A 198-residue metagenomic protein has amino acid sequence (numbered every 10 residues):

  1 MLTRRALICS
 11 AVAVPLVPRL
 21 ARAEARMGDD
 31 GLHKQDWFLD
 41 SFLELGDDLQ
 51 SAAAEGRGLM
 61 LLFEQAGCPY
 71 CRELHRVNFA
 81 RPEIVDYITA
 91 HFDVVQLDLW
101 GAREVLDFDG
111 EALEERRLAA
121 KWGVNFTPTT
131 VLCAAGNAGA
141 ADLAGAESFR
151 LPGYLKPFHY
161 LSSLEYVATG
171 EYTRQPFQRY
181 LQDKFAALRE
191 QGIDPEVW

Functional and structural regions predicted by a protein language model:
M1-P15: N-terminal secretory signal peptides and thylakoid transit peptides that target proteins across membranes
E24-F38, R189: N-proximal helix/coil linker or "cap" segments that precede and/or mark the start of modular domains
S41-G58: A short beta-strand-turn-helix
E55-C68: Short active-site neighborhood of thiol/selenol oxidoreductases, capturing the structured segment around
R72-Y87: Typically the conserved alpha-helix immediately C-terminal to a functionally engaged Cys/Sec in thioredoxin-like
V85-L113: Thiol-based oxidoreductase modules, predominantly thioredoxin-like and allied folds used for disulfide exchange
E115-V131: Structural micro-motif
A134-Y172: Non-catalytic, surface beta->alpha helical segment in thiol-disulfide oxidoreductase systems
